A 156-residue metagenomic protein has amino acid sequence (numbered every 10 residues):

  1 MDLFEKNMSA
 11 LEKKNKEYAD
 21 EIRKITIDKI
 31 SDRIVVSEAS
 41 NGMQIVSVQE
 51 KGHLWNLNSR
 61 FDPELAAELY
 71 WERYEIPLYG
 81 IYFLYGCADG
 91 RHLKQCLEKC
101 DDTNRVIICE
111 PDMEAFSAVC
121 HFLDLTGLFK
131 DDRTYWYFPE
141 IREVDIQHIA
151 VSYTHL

Functional and structural regions predicted by a protein language model:
M1-I81, D89-Q95: Class I S-adenosylmethionine
L84: Class I SAM-dependent methyltransferase core
C87-K99, N104-D131, Y137: SAM cofactor-binding core of SAM-dependent methyltransferases, primarily the Rossmann-like beta-alpha-beta module
P139-E143: Polybasic, proline/glycine-rich intrinsically disordered low-complexity segments
Q147: C-terminal "capping" alpha-helix adjacent to the active site of nucleotide-linked donor transferases in cell-envelope
A150-V151: Acidic, proline/serine/threonine- and glycine-rich low-complexity intrinsically disordered segments
T154-H155: Conserved small/polar residues in nucleotide/adenosyl-binding loops
